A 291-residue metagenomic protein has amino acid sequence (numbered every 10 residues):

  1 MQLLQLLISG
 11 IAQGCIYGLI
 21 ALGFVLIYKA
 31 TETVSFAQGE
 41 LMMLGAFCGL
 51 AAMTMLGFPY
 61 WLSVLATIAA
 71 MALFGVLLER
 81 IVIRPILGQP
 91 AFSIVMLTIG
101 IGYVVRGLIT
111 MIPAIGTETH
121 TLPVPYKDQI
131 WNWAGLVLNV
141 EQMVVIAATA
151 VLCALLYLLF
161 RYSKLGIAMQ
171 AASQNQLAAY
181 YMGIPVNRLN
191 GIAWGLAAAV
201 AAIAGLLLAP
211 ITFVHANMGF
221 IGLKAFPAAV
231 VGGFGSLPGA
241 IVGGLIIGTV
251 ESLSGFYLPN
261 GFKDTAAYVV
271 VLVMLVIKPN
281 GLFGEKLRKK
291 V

Functional and structural regions predicted by a protein language model:
M1-I16, L159-F160, K164, N190-A229 (+1 more regions): Inter-helical junctions in multi-pass inner-membrane proteins, predominant in energy-converting antiporter-like
M1-I20, C48, F58-S63, Q89-S93 (+7 more regions): Membrane-interfacial amphipathic/re-entrant helices at transmembrane-helix boundaries
I8, A30-L77, I81: Membrane-embedded helix boundary and interhelical linker motif in transport proteins
Q13, V137-V214, L237-G243: Helix-loop-helix "hairpin" substructures at the membrane interface of multi-pass membrane proteins
C15, L26-A46, Y60, G88-S93 (+6 more regions): Short, non-helical or kinked segments that cap or interrupt transmembrane helices
L19, F24, M71-L73, K224-I247 (+2 more regions): Hydrophobic alpha-helical transmembrane segments of polytopic membrane proteins
F58-I101, L108, V242-I247, K278-P279: Alpha-helical transmembrane segments within multi-pass membrane transporters and channels
P85-Y162, L189, L253, L258-N260 (+3 more regions): Transmembrane helix-bundle core of multi-pass membrane transporters and related energy-transducing complexes
